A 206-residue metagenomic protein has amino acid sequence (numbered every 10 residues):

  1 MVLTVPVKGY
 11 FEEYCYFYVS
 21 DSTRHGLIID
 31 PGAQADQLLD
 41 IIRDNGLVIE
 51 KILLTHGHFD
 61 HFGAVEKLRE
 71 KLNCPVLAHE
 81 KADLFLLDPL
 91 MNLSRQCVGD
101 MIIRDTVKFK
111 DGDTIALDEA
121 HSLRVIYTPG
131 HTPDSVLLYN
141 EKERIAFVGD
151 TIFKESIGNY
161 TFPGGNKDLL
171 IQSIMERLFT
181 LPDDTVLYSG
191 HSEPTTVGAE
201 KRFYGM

Functional and structural regions predicted by a protein language model:
M1-N45, L137-G149: Conserved beta-strand hairpin/beta-sheet module of binuclear metal-dependent hydrolase folds, prominently
P6-K8, R104-V107, Y127-P129: Short Gly/Pro-enriched turn/cap motifs at secondary-structure boundaries
I28-I29, E50-G57, V76-E80, Y127-G130 (+2 more regions): Active-site neighborhood of phospho(di)ester-bond hydrolases with catalytic His/Asp-centered motifs
Q34-H121, F203-M206: Active-site HxH/HxHxD metal-binding segment of metal-dependent hydrolases
S122-M206: Metallo-beta-lactamase
